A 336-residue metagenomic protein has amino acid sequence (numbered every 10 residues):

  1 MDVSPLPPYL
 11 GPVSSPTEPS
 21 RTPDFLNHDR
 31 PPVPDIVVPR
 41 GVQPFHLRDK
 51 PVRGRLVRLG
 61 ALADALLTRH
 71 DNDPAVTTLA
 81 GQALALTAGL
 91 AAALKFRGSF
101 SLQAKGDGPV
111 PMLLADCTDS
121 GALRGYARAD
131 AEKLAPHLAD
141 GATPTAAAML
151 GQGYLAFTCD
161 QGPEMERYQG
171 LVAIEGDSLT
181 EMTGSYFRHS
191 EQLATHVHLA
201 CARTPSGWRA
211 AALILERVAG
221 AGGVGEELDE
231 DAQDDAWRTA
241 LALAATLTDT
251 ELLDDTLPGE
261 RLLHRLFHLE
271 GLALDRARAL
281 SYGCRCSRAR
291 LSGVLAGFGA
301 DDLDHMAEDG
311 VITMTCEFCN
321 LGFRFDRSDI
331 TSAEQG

Functional and structural regions predicted by a protein language model:
V3-R276: Interaction interfaces in information-processing and related assembly proteins
L241, A245-G336: Cys/His-clustered metal-coordination modules, chiefly Zn-binding fingers
